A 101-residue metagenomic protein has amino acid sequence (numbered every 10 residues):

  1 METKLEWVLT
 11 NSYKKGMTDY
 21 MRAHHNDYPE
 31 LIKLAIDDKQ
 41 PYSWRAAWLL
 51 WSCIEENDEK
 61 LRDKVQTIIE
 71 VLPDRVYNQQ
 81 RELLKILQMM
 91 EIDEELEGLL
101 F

Functional and structural regions predicted by a protein language model:
M1-F101: Alpha-helical scaffold domains
